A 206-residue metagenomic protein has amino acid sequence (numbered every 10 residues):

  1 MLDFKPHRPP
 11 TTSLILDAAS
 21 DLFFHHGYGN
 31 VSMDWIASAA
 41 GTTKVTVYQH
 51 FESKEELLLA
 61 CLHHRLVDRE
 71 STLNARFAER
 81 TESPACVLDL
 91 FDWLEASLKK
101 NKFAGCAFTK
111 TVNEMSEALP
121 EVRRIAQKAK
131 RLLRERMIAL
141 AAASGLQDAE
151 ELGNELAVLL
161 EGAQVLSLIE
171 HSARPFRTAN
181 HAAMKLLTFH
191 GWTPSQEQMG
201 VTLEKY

Functional and structural regions predicted by a protein language model:
M1-H26, N30-T42, E56: Basic, helix-initiating cap at the start of DNA-binding domains
M1-P10, G191-Y206: N-terminal intrinsically disordered/low-complexity leader segments
F23, S32-M33, K44, K54 (+2 more regions): Amphipathic alpha-helical segments enriched in hydrophobic/aromatic and basic residues that form the DNA-contacting
A40-F51: Short hydrophobic/aromatic patch on the recognition helix
A60, N74-K102, A143, A149 (+1 more regions): Hydrophobic alpha-helical connector segments
E70, A85, A118-A143, N154 (+2 more regions): Amphipathic alpha-helical packing segments from all-alpha helical-bundle domains
S97, A157-P175, L186-S195: Amphipathic C-terminal alpha-helical segment
L98-R124: Amphipathic alpha-helical segments used for helix-helix packing
